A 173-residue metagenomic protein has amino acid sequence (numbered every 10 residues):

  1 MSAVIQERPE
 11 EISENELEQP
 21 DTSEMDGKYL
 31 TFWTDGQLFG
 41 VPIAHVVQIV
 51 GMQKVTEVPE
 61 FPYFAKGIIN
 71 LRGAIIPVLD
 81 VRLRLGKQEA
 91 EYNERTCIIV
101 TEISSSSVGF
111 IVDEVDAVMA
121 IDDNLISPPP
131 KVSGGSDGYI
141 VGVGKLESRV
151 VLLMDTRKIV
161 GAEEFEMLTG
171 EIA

Functional and structural regions predicted by a protein language model:
M1-A173: An acidic, low-aromatic, low-complexity terminal/linker signal
